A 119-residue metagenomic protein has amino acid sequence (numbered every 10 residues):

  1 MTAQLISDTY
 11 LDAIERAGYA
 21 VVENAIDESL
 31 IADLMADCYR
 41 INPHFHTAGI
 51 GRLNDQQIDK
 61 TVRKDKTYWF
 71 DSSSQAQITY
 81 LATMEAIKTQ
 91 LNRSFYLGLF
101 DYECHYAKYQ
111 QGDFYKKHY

Functional and structural regions predicted by a protein language model:
M1-D12, Y96-D101, Q111: Amphipathic repeat-derived elements
T2-Q90: Non-heme Fe(II)/2-oxoglutarate
T67-Y119: Catalytic core of non-heme Fe(II) oxygenases with the double-stranded beta-helix
